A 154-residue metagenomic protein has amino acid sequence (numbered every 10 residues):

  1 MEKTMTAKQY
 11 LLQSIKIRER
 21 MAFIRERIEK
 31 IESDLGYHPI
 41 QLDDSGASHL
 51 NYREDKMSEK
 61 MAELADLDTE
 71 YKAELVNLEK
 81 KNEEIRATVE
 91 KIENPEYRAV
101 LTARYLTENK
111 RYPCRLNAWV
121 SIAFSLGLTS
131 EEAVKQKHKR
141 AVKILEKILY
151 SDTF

Functional and structural regions predicted by a protein language model:
M1-E90, F124, K139, K143 (+1 more regions): N-terminal interaction/assembly modules
K91-I92, L128: Short, conserved sequence motifs enriched in acidic/basic residues, glycine, and aromatics that mark functional "hot
E93-R115: Short amphipathic alpha helix immediately N-terminal
A99, Q136, K143: DNA-binding alpha-helical recognition surfaces that contact promoter or target DNA
E108-E132: Helix-turn-helix DNA-binding module
